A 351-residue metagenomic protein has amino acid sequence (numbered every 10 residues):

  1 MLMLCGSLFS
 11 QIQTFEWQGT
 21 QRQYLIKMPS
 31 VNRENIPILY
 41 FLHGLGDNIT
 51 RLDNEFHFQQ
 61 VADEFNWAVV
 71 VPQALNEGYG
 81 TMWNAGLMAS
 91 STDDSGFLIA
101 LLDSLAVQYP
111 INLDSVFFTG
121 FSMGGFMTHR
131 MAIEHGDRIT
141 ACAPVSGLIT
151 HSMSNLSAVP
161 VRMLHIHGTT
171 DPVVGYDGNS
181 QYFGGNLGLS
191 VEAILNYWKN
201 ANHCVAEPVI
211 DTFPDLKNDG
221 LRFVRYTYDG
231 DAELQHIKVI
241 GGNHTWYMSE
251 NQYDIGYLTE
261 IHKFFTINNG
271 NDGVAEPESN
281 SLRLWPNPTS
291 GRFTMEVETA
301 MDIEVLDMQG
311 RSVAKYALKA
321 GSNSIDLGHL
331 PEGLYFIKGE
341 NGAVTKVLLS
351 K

Functional and structural regions predicted by a protein language model:
L8-I38, E64, V116-A143, I149 (+6 more regions): A domain-start/cap signature at the N-terminus of enzymes
F15-M28, R33-F117, M127, E134 (+2 more regions): Serine-hydrolase catalytic machinery in alpha/beta-hydrolase-like enzymes
H165-H167, D171: Short beta-strand/loop motif that positions the catalytic acidic residue of the alpha/beta-hydrolase fold
Y182-R222: Acidic, glycine-rich loop-and-strand cores that form catalytic or ligand-binding grooves in diverse globular domains
Y253-G270: Catalytic active-site module of serine/aspartate enzymes centered on a nucleophile-bearing elbow/loop
P277-K351: C-terminal outer-membrane/trafficking sorting elements
